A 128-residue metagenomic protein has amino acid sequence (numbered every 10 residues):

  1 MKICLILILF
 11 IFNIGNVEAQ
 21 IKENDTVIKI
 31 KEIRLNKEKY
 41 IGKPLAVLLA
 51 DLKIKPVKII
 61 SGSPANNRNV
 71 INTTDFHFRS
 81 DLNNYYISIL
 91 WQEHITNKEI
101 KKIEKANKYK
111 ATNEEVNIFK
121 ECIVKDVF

Functional and structural regions predicted by a protein language model:
M1-N24: Bacterial Sec-dependent N-terminal signal peptides
I21-F128: Residues within mature, well-folded domains
